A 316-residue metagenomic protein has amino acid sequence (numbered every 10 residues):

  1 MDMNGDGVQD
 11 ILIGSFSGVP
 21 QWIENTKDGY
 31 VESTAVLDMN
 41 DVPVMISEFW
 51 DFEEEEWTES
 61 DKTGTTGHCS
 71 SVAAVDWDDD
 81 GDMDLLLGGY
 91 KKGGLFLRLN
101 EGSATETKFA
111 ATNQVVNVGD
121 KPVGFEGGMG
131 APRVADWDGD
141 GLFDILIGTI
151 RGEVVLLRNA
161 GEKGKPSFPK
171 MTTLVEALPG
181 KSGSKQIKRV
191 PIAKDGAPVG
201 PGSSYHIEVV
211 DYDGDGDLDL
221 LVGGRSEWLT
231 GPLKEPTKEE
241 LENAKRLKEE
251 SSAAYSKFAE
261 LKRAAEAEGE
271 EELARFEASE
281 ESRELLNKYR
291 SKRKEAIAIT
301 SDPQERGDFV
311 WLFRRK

Functional and structural regions predicted by a protein language model:
M1-M3, S70-W77, G130-W137, S204-G214: Beta-propeller blade termini
M3, I11-I13, I23, W77 (+7 more regions): Fold-core signature of tandem repeat domains
G5-G14, D79-G89, G139-G148, G214-G223: Acidic/hydrophobic-patterned starts of short beta strands in beta-sheet-rich repeat architectures
G5-Q9, V19-Q21, G29-V31, D80-M83 (+7 more regions): Short loop/beta submotifs within extracellular cysteine-rich repeat domains
L12-G18, G67-S70: Solenoidal tandem-repeat scaffolds enriched in leucines and small polar residues
S15-S17, G89-K91, E101, T149-R151 (+2 more regions): Residue-level signature of beta-propeller blades and closely related beta-rich strand-turn architectures in secreted
V19-I23, G93-R98, E153-L157, W228-K238 (+1 more regions): Structural motif
E24-G67, E101-G127, A160-G202, E239-K316: Blade-edge motifs of beta-propeller repeat domains
